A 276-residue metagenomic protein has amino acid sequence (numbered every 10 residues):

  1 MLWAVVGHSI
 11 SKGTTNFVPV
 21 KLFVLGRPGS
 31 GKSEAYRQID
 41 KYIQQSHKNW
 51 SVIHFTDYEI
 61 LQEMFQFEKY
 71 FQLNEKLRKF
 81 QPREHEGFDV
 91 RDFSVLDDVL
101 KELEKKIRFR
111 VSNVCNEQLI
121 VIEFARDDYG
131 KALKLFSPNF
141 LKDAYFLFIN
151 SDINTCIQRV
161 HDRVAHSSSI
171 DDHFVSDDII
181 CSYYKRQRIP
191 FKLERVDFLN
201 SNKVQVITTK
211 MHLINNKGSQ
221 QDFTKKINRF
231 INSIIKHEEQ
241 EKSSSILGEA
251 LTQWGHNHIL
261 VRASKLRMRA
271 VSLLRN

Functional and structural regions predicted by a protein language model:
L2-K21: Extreme N-terminal, non-catalytic leader segments that precede Walker-type/kinase nucleotide-binding cores
L2-W3, R188-N276: NTP-dependent small-molecule kinase module
V24: Hydrophobic anchor at the beta1->P-loop junction of P-loop NTPases
P28: The conserved Walker
G31: Conserved glycine(s) of the Walker
R37-D98: Conserved substrate/cofactor phosphate-moiety recognition/catalytic segment in nucleotide-dependent phosphotransferases
R83-L141: Glycine-rich phosphate-binding loop used to anchor ATP phosphates in small-molecule kinases, encompassing both
E123-F124, F140-V160: Conserved phosphate-donor/acceptor-positioning beta-strand/loop module used by diverse small-molecule
